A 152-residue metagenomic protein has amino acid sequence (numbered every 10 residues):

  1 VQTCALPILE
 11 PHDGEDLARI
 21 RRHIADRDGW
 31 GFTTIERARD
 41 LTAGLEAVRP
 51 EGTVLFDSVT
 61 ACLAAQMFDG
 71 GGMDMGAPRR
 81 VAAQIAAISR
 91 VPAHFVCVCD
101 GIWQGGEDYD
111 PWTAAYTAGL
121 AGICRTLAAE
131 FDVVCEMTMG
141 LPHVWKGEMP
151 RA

Functional and structural regions predicted by a protein language model:
V1-L6: Short, small-residue-biased leader/transition segments that mark boundaries at the very start of proteins
P7-P11, R37: A short hydrophobic beta-strand->loop->alpha-helix junction that borders the nucleotide-binding pocket of P-loop NTPases
P11-L17: Short, charged/polar "capping" segments at the starts of alpha-helices and the immediately preceding loops
L17-R21, A121: Short, surface-exposed alpha-helical segments at coil->helix boundaries
R21-Q66, G71, M75: Conserved nucleotide-sensing/catalytic segment adjacent to the nucleotide-binding pocket in NTP-handling enzymes
L63-A152: Replace "adjacent to P-loop NTPase cores in ATP/GTP-dependent enzymes" with "adjacent to NTP-binding cores
